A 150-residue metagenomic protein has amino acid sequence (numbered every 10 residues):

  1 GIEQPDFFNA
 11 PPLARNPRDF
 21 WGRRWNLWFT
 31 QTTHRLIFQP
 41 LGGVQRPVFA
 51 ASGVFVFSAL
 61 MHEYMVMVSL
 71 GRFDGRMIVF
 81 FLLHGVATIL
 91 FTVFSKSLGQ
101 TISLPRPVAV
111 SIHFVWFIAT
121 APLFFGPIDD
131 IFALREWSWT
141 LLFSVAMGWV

Functional and structural regions predicted by a protein language model:
G1-M67, Q100-V150: Membrane-interfacial catalytic/cofactor-binding modules of polytopic membrane enzymes
V66-M77: Interfacial helix-loop-helix junctions of multi-pass membrane proteins
G75, V79-L83, L104-V108: Short amphipathic alpha-helix initiation/capping segments at coil-to-helix junctions
L82-F91, E136-S144: Alpha-helical transmembrane segments and their membrane-interface exit regions
L90-S95, F125: Structural signal for the C-terminal ends of transmembrane alpha-helices and the immediately following loop
